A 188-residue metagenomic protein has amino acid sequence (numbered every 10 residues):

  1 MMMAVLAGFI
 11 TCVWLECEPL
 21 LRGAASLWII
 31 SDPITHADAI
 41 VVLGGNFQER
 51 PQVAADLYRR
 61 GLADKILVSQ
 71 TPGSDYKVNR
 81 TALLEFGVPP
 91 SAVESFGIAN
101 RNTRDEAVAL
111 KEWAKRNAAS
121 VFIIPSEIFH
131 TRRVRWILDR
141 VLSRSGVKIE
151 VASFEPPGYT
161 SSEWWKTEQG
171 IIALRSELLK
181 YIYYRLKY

Functional and structural regions predicted by a protein language model:
M1-E18: Hydrophobic membrane-insertion alpha-helices, especially the h-region of bacterial N-terminal signal peptides
A7, L21, S176-E177: Short linear sequence motifs
V13-E168: A structural signal for short, hydrophobic/glycine-enriched beta-strand patches
T167-Y188: A transmembrane-helix-recognition feature enriched in membrane-embedded lipid enzymes and envelope glyco-/phospholipid
